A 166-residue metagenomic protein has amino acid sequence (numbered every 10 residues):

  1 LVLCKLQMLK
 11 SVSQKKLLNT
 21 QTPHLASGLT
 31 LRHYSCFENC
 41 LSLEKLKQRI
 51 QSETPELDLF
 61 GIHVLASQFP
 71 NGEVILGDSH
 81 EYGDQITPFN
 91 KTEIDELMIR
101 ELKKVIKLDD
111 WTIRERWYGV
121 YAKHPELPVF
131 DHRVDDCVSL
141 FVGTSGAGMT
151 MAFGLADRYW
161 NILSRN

Functional and structural regions predicted by a protein language model:
L1-W111: Active-site substrate-recognition segment that forms the wall of the catalytic cavity or substrate channel
G61, Q68-I75, E81-N166: C-terminal catalytic lobe of FAD-dependent flavoproteins
